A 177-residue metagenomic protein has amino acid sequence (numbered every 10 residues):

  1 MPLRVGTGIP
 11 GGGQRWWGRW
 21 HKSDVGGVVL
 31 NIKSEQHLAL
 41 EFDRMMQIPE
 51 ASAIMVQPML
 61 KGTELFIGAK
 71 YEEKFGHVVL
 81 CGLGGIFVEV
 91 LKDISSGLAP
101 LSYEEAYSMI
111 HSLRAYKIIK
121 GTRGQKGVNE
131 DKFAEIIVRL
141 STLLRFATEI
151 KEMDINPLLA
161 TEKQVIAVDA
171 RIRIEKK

Functional and structural regions predicted by a protein language model:
M1-K177: ATP-dependent carboxylate/acyl-activation modules
